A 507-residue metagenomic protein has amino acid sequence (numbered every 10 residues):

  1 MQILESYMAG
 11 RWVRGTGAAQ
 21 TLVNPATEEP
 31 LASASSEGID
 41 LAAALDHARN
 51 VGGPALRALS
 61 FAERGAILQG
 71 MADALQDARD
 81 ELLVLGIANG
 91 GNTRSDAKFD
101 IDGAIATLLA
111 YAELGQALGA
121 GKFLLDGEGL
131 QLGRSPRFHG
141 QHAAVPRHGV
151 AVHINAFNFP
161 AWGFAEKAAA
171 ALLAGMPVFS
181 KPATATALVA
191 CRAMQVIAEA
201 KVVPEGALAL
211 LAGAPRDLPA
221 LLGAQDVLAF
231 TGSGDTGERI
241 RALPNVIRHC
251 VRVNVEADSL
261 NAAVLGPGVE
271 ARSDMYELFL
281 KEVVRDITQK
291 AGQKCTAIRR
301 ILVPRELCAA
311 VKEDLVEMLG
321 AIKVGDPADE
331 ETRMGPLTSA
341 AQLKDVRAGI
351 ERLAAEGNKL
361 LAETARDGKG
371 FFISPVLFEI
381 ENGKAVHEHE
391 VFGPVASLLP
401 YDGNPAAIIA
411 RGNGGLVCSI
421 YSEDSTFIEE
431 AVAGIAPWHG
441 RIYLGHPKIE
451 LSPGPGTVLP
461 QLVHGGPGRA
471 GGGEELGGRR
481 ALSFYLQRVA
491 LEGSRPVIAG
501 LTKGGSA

Functional and structural regions predicted by a protein language model:
M1-P136, A321: N-terminal Rossmann-like NAD(P)+-binding subdomain of aldehyde/semialdehyde dehydrogenases
A26-S33, V202-E205, A224-V227, E317 (+3 more regions): Conserved C-terminal structural/oligomerization subdomain of aldehyde/semialdehyde dehydrogenase
E28, R64, G86, G175 (+7 more regions): Residue-level signal for inorganic ion chemistry
P30-E37, G53-R57, L132, V152-H153 (+6 more regions): Short, well-ordered beta-strand elements within core beta-sheets of diverse protein domains
L45, F61, G65-A72, Q76 (+10 more regions): Hydrophobic face of alpha-helices
G119-L278: Rossmann-like NAD(P) dinucleotide-binding subdomain of oxidoreductase/dehydrogenase enzymes
V196-K201, Q225-V227, D235-N382, D402-A407 (+3 more regions): ALDH superfamily catalytic-core signature
